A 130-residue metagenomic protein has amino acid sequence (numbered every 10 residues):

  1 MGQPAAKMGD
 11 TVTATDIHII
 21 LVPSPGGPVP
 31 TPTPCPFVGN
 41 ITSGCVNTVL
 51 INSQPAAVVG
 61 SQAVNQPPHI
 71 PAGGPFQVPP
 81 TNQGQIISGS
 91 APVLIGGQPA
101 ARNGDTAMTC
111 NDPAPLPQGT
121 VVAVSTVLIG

Functional and structural regions predicted by a protein language model:
M1-G130: Intrinsically disordered, low-complexity proline/glycine-rich segments
